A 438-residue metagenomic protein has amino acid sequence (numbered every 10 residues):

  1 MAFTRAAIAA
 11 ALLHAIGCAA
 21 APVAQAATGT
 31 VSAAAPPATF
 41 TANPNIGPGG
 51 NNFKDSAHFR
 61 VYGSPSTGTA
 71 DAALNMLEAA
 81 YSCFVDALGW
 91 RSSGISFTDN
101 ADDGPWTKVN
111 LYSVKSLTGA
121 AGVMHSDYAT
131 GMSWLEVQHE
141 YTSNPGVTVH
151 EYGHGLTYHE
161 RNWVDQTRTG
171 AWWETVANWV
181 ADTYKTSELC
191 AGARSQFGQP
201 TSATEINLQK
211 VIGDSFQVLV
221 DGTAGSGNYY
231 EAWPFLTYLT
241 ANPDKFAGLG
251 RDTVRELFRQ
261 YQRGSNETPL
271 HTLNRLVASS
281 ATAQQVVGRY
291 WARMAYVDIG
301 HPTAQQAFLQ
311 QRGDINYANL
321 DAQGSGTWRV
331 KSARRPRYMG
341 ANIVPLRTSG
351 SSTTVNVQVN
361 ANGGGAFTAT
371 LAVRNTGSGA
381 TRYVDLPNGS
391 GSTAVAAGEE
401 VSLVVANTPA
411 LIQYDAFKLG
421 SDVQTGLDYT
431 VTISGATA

Functional and structural regions predicted by a protein language model:
M1-T28: Fungal secretory targeting signals
A20-T30, T39-T41, A438: Fungal extracellular Ser/Thr-rich, low-complexity intrinsically disordered regions
G29-M132, Q138-Y152, L156-E160, V164 (+2 more regions): Zn2+-dependent metallopeptidase catalytic core
T69, A73-A80, N144-Y152, W172-V176 (+5 more regions): Stable alpha-helical elements in mature extracytoplasmic
D86-K108, W163-G170, L189-Q199, A247-H271: Surface-exposed patches in mature extracellular/periplasmic domains of secreted proteins
W134-Q199: Zinc-dependent metallopeptidase catalytic helix centered on the HExxH motif and its immediate flanking segment
N207-I299: Active-site-proximal alpha-helical
R263-A438: Beta/coil-rich, acidic/histidine-enriched accessory regions frequently appended to metallopeptidases
